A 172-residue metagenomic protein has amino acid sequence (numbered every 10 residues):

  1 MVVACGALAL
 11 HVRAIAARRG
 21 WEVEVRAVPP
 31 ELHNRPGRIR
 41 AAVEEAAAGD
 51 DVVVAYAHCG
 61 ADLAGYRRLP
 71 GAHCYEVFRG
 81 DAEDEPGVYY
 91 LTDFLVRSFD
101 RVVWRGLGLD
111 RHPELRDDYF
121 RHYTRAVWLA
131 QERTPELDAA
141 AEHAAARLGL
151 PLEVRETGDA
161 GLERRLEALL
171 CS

Functional and structural regions predicted by a protein language model:
M1-R19: N-terminal basic/disordered segments at the start of proteins
A4-A7, P29, Y56-H58, L129-R133: Structural motif
W21-R38, V154-E156: A short beta-strand-loop structural module common to alpha/beta enzyme folds
P36-A48: Glycine-rich, highly charged phosphate/nucleotide-binding loops
A41, W104-R116: Active-site glycine-rich loop that binds ribose-phosphate moieties when present
A46-E76: Hydrophobic/aromatic-rich structural module bridging two neighboring secondary-structure elements via a short loop
A64-R105: Long, charge-dense
P113-S172: Extended, histidine- and acidic-residue-enriched regions that form the cofactor-binding/catalytic faces
